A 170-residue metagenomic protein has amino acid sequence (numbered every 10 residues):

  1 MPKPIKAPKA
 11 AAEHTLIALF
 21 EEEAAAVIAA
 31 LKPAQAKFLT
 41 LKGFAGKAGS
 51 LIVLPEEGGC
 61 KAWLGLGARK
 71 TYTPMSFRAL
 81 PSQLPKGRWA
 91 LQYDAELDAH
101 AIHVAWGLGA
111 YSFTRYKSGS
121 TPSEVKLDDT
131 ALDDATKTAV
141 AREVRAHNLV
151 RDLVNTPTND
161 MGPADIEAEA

Functional and structural regions predicted by a protein language model:
M1-E169: Short amphipathic alpha-helical segment within the helicase RecA-like ATPase core that mediates nucleic-acid
